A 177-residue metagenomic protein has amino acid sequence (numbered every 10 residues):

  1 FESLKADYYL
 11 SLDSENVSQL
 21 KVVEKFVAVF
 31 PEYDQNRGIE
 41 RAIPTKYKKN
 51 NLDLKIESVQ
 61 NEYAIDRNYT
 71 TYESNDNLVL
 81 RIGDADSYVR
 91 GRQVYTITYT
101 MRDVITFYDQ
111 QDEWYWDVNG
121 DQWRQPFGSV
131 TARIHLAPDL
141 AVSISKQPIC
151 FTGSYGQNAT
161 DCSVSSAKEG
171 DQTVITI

Functional and structural regions predicted by a protein language model:
F1-I177: Lumenal/extracellular ectodomains and adaptor appendage modules of the eukaryotic vesicle/secretory system
